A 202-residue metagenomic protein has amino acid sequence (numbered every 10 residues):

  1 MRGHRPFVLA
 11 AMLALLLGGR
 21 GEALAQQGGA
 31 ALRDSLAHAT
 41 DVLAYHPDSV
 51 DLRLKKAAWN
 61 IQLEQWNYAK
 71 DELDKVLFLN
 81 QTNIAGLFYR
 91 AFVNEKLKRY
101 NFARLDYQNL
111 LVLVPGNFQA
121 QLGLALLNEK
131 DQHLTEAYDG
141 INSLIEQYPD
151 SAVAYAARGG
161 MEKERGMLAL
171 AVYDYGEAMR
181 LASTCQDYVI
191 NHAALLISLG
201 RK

Functional and structural regions predicted by a protein language model:
A23-D74, F78: N-terminal leader/linker segments that initiate helical-solenoid repeat arrays
G29-A37, E64-K75, K96-N109, D131-S143 (+2 more regions): Structural signature of tandem alpha-helical TPR/SEL1-like repeats, specifically the intra-repeat loop/turn
T40-A44, L77, L111, I145 (+1 more regions): A conserved position within tetratricopeptide repeats
